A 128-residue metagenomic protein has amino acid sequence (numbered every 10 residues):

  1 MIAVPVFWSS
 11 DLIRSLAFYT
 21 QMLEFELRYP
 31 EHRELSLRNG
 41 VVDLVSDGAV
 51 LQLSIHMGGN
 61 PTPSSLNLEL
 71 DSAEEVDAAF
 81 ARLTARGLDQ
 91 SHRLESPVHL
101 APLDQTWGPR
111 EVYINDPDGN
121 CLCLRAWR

Functional and structural regions predicted by a protein language model:
M1-L16, L66, R125-R128: N-terminal beta-strand motif that seeds the catalytic metal site of vicinal oxygen chelate
V6-V50: Core segments of cupin and vicinal oxygen chelate
D11-L12, L66-D118: Vicinal oxygen chelate
Y29, S54-M57, S96-Q105, A126-R128: Acetyl-CoA-dependent GNAT
L35-G40, N60-T62, T106-R110: Short acidic/glycine-enriched loop/turn segments that link adjacent beta-strands
V42-A49, L70, I114-P117, W127: Active-site beta-strand termini and strand-to-loop segments that position acidic
D47-L51, G59-P61, D71-V76: Short, charged/polar surface micro-motifs in flexible loops or helix N-caps
